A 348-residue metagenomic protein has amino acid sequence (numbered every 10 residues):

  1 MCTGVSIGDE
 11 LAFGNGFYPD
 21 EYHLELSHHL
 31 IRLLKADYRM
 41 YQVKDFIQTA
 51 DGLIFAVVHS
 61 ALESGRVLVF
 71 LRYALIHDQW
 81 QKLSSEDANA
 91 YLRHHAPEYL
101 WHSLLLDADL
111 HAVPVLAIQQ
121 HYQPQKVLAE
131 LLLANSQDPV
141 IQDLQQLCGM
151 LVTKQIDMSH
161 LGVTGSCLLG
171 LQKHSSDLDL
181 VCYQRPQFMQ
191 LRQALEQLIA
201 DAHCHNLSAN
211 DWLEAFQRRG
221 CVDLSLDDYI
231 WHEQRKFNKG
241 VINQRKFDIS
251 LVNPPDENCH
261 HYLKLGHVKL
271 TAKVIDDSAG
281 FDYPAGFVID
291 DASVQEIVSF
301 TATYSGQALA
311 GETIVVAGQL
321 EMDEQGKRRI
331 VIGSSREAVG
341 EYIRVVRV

Functional and structural regions predicted by a protein language model:
C2-S175, Y183-V348: Catalytic core of pol beta-like nucleotidyltransferases
